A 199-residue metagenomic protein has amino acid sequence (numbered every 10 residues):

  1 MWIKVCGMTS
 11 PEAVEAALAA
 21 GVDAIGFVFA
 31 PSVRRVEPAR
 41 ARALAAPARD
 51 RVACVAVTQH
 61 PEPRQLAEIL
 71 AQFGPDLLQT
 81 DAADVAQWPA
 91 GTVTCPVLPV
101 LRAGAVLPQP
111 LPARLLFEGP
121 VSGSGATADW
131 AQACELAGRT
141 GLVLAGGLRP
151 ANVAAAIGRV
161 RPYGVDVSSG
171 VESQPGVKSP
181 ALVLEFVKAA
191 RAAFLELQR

Functional and structural regions predicted by a protein language model:
M1-R199: Conserved N-terminal beta1-alpha1 strand-loop-helix module at the mouth
